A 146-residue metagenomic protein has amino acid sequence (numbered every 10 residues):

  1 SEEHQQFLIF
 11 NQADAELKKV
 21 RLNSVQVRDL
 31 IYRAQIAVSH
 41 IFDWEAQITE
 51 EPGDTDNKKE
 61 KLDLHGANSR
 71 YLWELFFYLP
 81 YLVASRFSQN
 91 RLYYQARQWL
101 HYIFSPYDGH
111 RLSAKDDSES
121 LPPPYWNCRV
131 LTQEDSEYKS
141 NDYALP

Functional and structural regions predicted by a protein language model:
S1-P146: Extracytoplasmic/secretory-pathway proteins
